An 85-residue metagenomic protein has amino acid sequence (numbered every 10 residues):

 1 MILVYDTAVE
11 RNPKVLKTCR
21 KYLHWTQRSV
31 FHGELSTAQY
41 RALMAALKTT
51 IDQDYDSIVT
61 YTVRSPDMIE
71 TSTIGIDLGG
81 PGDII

Functional and structural regions predicted by a protein language model:
M1-A42: Extended, hydrophobic alpha-helical segments
R28-I58, T62: Short, intrinsically disordered low-complexity segments
T49-I85: C-terminal structural segments of small proteins and small subunits
